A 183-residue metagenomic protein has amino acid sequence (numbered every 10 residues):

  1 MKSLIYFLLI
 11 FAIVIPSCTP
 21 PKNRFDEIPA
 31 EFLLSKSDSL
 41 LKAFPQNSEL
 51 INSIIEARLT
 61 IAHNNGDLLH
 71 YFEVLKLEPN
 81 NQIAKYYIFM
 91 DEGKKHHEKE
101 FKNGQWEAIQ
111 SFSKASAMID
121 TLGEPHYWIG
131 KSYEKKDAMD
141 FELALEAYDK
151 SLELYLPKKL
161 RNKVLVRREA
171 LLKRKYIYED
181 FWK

Functional and structural regions predicted by a protein language model:
V14-S17: C-terminal motif of bacterial Sec signal peptides marking the signal peptidase cleavage site
T19-K22: Bacterial signal peptide processing site
S37, Y71-F72, Q105, F112 (+1 more regions): Hydrophobic/aromatic packing residues within the alpha-helices of TPR/SEL1-like helical repeat arrays
F44, N65, E78-P79, I119 (+1 more regions): Alpha-helical junction/boundary sensor with strong preference for TPR arrays
L50, A84, P125, L160-V164: TPR alpha-solenoid repeat register
T60, K76-P125, S132-D137: Alpha-helical adaptor scaffolds
L145, K150-K183: Terminal, low-structured helical/coil segments at or just beyond the last alpha-helical repeat
